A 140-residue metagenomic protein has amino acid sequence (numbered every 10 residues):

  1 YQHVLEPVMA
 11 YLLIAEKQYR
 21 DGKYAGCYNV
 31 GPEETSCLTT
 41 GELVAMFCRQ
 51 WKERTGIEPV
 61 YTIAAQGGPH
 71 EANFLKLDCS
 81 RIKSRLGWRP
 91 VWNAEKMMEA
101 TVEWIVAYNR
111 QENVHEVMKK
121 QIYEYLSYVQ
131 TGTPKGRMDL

Functional and structural regions predicted by a protein language model:
Y1-L140: C-terminal substrate-binding subdomain of Rossmann-fold SDR/epimerase-dehydratase oxidoreductases
